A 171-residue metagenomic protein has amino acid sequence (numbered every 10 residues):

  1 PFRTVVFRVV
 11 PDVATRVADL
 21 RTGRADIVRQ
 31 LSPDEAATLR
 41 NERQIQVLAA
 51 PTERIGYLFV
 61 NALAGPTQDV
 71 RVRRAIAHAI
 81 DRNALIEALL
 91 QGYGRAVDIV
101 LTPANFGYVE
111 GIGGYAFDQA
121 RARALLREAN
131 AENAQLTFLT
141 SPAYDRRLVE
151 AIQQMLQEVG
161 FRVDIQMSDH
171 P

Functional and structural regions predicted by a protein language model:
P1-T38, Q153-Q154, R162-D164: Ligand-site clamp/hinge motif
F2, T15, T22, E42 (+4 more regions): Extracytoplasmic
V6-R8, Q46-L48, L139, D164-S168: General small-molecule cofactor/ligand-binding pocket signal
V13, R29-E35, E53, R82 (+2 more regions): Beta->alpha turn/N-cap motifs
R16-V17, A25, E35-A36, V72-R73 (+4 more regions): Short, hydrophobic alpha-helical packing/hinge segments within bilobed ligand-binding/sensory domains
A37-A49: Ligand-binding "clamshell"
L48, Q68-Q154, E158: Append "and occasionally in soluble cytosolic enzymes with long acidic Gly/Pro-rich linkers
A49-V60, A104-N105: Periplasmic-binding protein-like
